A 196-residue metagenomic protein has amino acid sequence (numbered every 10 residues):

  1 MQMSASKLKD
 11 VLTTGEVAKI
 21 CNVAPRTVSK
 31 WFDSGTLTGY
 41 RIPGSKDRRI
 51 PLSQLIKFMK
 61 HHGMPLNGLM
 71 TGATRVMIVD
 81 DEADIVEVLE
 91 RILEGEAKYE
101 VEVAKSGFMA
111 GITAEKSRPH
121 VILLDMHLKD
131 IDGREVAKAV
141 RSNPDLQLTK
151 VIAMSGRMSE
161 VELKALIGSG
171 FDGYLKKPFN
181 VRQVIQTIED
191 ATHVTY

Functional and structural regions predicted by a protein language model:
V11-E16, L37-M64: Short helix-start
A83-E102: Two-component/phosphorelay signaling modules centered on CheY-like receiver
V103-V121: Acidic, metal-coordinating helix/loop segments flanking the phosphotransfer/catalytic sites of two-component signaling
S106, D132-K138: Acidic catalytic/metal-coordinating carboxylates
K129, Q147, S159: The feature encodes the CheY-like receiver
E135, M158-L175, Q186: Alpha4 helix (beta4-alpha4-beta5 surface) of REC/receiver domains from two-component response regulators
F179-I188: C-terminal output helix
